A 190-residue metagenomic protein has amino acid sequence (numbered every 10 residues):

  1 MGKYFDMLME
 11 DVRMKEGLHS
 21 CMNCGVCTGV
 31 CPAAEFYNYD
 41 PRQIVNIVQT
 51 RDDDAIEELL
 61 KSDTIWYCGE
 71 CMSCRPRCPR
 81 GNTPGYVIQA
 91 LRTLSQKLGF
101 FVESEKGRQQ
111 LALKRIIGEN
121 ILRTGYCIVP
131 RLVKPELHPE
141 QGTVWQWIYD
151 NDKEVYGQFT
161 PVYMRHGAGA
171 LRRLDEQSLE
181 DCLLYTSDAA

Functional and structural regions predicted by a protein language model:
M1-R13, F36-Y67, G81-Q146, V162: Ferredoxin-type iron-sulfur electron-transfer modules in oxidoreductases and energy-metabolism complexes
E16-E35, S62-N82: Cysteine-centered iron-sulfur cluster-binding motifs in ferredoxin-type domains/subunits of redox enzymes
G157-L174: A hydrophobic membrane-anchoring alpha-helix module
R172-L183: C-terminal helical accessory/scaffold domains
Y185-A190: Conserved small/polar residues in nucleotide/adenosyl-binding loops
